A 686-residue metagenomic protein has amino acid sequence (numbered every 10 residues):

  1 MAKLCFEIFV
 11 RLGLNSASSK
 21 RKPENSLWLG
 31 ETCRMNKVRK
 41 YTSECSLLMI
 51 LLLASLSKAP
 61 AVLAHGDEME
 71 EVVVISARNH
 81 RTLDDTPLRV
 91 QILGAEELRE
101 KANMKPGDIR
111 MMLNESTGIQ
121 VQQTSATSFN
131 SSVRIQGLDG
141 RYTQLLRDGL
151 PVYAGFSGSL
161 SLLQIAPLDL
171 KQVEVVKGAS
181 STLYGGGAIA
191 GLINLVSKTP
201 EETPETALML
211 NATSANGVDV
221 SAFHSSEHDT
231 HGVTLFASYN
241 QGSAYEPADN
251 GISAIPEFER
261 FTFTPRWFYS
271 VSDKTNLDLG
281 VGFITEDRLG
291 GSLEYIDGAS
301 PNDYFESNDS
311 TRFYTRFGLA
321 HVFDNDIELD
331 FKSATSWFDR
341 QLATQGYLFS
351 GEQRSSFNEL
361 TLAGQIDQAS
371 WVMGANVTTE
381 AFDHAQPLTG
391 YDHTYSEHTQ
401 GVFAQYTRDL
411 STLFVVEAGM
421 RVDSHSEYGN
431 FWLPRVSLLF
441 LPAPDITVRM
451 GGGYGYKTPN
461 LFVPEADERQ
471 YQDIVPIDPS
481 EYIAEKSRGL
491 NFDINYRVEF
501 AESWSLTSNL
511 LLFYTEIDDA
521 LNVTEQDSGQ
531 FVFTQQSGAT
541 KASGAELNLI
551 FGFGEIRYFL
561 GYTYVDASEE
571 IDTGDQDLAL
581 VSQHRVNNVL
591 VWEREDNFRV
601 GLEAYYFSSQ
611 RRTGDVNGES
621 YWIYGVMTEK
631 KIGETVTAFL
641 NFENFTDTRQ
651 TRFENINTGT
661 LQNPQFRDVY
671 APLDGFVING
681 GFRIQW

Functional and structural regions predicted by a protein language model:
K101, R110-A154, K171: Extracytoplasmic beta-strand/coil segments of soluble accessory domains associated with Gram-negative outer-membrane
S132-R134, L150-K177, P479: Short acidic/polar hinge/loop motifs at secondary-structure boundaries that mediate gating or recognition
Q164-E205, Q685: A beta-strand signature from Gram-negative outer-membrane beta-barrel systems, especially the internal plug domain
N194, E201-T203, N211, F223-N308: Periplasmic-side early beta-strands and strand-to-turn transitions of outer-membrane beta-barrels
T230-H231, E328-L342, F382, L441 (+4 more regions): Membrane-embedded beta-barrel scaffold of Gram-negative outer-membrane proteins
S272, Q368-V372, N376, G390-T515 (+2 more regions): Structural signature of Gram-negative outer-membrane beta-barrels, strongest in the C-terminal barrel of TonB-dependent
D409-V416, S505-I517, Q535-T613: Gram-negative outer-membrane beta-barrel transporters
D518, G554, K630-W686: C-terminal beta-signal and adjacent terminal beta-strands/loops of Gram-negative outer-membrane beta-barrel proteins
